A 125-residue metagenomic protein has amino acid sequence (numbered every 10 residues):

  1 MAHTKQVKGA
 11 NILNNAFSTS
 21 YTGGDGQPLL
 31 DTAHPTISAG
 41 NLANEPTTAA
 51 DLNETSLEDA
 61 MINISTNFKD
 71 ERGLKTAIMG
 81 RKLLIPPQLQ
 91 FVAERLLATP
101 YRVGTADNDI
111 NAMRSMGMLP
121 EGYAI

Functional and structural regions predicted by a protein language model:
M1-N63, A124: Alpha-helical scaffold segments that mediate packing/assembly in large oligomeric complexes
S38-I125: Long, repeat-rich segments with strong aromatic
